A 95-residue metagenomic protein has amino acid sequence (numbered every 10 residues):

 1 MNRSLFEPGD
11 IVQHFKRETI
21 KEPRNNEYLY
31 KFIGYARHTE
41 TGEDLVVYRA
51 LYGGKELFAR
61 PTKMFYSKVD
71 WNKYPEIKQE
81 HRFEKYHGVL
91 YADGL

Functional and structural regions predicted by a protein language model:
R3-P23: Short coil-to-beta transition motif at edge beta-strands of beta-rich domains
G9, L29-I33, E80: Conserved beta-strand residues within beta-sheet cores
Q13, I33, R49, E84: Residues in well-ordered beta-strands of folded domains
R17, R37, G88: Residues that form or immediately flank small-molecule/cofactor binding pockets and catalytic motifs
E22-R37: Short beta-strand-centered aromatic/proline hotspots
G34-K63: Basic/aromatic-rich interaction segments and small domains that mediate binding to polyanionic partners
K55-L95: Intrinsically disordered, low-complexity, charged/polar segments
